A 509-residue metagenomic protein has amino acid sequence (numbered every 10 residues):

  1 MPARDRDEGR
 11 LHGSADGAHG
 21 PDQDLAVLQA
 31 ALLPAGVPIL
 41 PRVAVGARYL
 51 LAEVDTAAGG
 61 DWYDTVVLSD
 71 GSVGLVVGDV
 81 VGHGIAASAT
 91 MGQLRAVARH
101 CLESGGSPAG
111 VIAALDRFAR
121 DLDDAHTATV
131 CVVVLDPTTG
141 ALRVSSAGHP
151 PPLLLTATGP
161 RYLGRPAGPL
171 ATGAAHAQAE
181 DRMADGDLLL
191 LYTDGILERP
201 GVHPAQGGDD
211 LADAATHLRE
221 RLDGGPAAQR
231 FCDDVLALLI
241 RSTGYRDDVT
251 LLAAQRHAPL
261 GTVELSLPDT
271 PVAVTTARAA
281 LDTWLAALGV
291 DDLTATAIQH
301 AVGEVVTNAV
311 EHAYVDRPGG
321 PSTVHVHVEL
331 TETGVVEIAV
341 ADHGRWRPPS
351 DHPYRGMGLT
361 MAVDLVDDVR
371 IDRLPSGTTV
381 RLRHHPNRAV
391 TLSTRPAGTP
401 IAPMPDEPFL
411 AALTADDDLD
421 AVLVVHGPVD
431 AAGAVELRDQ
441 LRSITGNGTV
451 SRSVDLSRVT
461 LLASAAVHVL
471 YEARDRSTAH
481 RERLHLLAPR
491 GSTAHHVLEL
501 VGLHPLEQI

Functional and structural regions predicted by a protein language model:
D24-R42, G46-A47, L51-E53, G59 (+6 more regions): Catalytic core of PPM/PP2C metal-dependent serine/threonine phosphatase domains
V43-A44, A58, S146-P151, L260-T294 (+2 more regions): Helix-loop-beta hinge of the Bergerat
L68-V73, A86, V133, P259-G261 (+3 more regions): Conserved beta-strand-loop-beta-strand hairpin that lines the nucleotide-binding pocket of ATP/GTP-utilizing enzymes
G71-G84, V144-A147, E180-V202, A254: Conserved beta-strand-loop-short alpha-helix elements that form and flank the Mn2+/Mg2+-coordinating active site
G105, D292-G320, Y471: Conserved ATP-binding N-box helix of the HATPase_c
A184-D185, L190, L197-A280, A286-T296 (+1 more regions): C-terminal catalytic subdomain
D233-V272, D364-A421, A431-V435, S443: Flexible, glycine-/charge-rich segments associated with ATP-binding catalytic modules
H300, V306, P428-E507: Amphipathic alpha-helical interaction surfaces in cytosolic regulatory modules
